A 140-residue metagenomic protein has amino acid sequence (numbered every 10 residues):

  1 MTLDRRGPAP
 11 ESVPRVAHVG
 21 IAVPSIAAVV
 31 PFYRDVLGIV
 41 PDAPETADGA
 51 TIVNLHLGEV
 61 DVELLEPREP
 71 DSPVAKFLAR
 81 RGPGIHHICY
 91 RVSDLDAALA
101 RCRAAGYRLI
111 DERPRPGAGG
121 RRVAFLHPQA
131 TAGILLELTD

Functional and structural regions predicted by a protein language model:
M1-S12, V53-N54, Y90, L99-D140: Vicinal oxygen chelate
M1-V30, P83-V92, D140: N-terminal beta-strand motif that seeds the catalytic metal site of vicinal oxygen chelate
G20, D61-E63, R81-S93, A98-A100 (+1 more regions): Short coil/turn motifs at helix boundaries and re-entrant loops, enriched in small/polar and proline residues
S25-I26, V60, P70, L95: A generic "binding-loop/recognition-motif" signal
V29-R34, C102: Conserved active-site tyrosine of GNAT-family acetyltransferases
V29-V30, T51, A98: Residues within well-ordered alpha-helices
D35-D42, A105-L109: Conserved acetyl-CoA-binding loop of GNAT-fold acetyltransferases
V40-A79, G119-D140: Conserved short beta-strand elements that form part of the metal-binding/catalytic scaffold of enzyme active sites
